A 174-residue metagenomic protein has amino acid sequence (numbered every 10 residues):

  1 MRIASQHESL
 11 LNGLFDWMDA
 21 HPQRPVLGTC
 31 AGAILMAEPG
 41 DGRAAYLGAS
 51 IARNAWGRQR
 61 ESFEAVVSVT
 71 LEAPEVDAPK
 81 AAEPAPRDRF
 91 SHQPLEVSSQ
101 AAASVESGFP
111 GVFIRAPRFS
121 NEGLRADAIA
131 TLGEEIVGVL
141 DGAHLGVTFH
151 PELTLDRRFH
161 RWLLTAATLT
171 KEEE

Functional and structural regions predicted by a protein language model:
M1-G28, A33-P39: Flexible gly/pro-rich beta->alpha loop and the following alpha-helix that scaffold active-site loops
G13, E96, R158, W162: Alpha-helical scaffold segments in soluble metabolic enzymes
L27, V112, I129, L145-V147: Hydrophobic/aromatic beta-strand patches that form the interior of the parallel beta-sheet core in alpha/beta enzyme
C30, R115, H150: Histidine-centered divalent metal-coordination motifs
G32-I34, A52, E152: Catalytic metal-binding/acid-base residues of hydrolase active sites
G40-E135: Pocket-forming structural segment of enzyme catalytic cores
T131-T170: A glycine-centered loop/beta-turn motif at secondary-structure junctions
E173: A conserved amphipathic helix/loop scaffold that creates a polar/acidic microenvironment used either to coordinate
